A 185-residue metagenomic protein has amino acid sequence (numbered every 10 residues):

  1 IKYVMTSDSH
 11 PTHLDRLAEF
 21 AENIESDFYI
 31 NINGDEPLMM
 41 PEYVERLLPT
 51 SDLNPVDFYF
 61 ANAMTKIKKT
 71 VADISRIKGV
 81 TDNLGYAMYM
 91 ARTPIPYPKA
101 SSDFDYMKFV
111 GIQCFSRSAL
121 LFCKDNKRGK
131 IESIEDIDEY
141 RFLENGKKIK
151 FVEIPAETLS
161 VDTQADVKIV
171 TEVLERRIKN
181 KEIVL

Functional and structural regions predicted by a protein language model:
I1-P49: Short phosphate-binding loop-to-helix
K2, Y59, Y86, K148-K150: Conserved beta-strand segments of alpha/beta enzyme cores
M5-T12, I74-R76, V80, T171: One-carbon transfer enzymes
S9-H13, K68-K69, T158-L159: A short acidic, often aromatic-flanked loop/helix-cap motif at beta-alpha or helix-coil junctions that lines enzyme
E22, D52-P55, E175: Residue-level signal for alpha-helix termini/capping positions
S26, P55-F58, K147: Short, high-confidence coil segments that cap the C-terminus of an alpha-helix and link into the following beta-strand
P41-G129: Conserved core of the sugar-phosphate nucleotidyltransferase
F104-L185: Conserved alpha/beta core of the MobA/IspD/sugar-nucleotide pyrophosphorylase nucleotidyltransferase superfamily
